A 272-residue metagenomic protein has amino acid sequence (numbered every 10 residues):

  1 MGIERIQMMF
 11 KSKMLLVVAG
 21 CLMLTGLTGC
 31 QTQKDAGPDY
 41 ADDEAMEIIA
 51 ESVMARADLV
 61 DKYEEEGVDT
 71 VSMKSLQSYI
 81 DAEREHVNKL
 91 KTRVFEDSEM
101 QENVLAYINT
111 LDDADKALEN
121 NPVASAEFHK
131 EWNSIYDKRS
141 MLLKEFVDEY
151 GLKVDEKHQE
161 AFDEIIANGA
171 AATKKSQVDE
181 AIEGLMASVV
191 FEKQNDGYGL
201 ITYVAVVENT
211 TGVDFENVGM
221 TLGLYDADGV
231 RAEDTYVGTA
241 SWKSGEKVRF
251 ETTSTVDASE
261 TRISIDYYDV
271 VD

Functional and structural regions predicted by a protein language model:
T25-G29: C-terminal motif of bacterial Sec signal peptides marking the signal peptidase cleavage site
Q31-D81: Immediate post-signal-peptide N-terminus of mature secreted/exported proteins
Y79-K144: Long, amphipathic, charge-rich alpha-helical segments that form helical bundles/coiled-coils
G151-L200: Transition segment at domain starts
V207-T211: Asparagine-centered strand-capping/turn motif at beta-strand->loop junctions
D214-N217, R231-A232: Short acidic/proline- and small/hydrophobic-mixed sequence motifs that coincide with surface turns and coil-to-beta
D234, S254-D272: Terminal connector regions
A240-V248: Short proline/glycine- and polar residue-rich coil/turn motifs
